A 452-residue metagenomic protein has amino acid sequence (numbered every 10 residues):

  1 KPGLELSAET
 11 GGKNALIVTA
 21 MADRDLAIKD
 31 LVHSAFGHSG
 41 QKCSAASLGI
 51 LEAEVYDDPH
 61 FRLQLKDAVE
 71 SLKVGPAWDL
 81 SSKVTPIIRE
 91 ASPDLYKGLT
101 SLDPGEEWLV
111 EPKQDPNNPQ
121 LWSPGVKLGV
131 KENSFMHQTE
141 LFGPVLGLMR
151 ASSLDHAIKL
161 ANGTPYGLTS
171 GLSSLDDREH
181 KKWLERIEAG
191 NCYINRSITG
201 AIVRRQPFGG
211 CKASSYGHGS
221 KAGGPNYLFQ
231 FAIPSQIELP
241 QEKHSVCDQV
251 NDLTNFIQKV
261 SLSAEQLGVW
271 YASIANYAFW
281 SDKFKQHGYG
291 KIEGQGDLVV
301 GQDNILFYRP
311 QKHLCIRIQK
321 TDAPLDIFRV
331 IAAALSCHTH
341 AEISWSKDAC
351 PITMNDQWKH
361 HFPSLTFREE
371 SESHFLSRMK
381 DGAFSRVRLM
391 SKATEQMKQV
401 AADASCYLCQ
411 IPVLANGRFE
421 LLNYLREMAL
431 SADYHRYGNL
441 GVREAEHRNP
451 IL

Functional and structural regions predicted by a protein language model:
K1-K131, I194, A222-G223, P234 (+9 more regions): ALDH superfamily catalytic-core signature
K1-P2, K29, F36-G37, D155 (+5 more regions): Catalytic cores of nucleotide-enabled group-transfer and carboxylate-activating enzymes in metabolic and assembly-line
A20, G147-S152, S173: A structural signal for short, well-ordered beta-strand elements
S82-K83, P119-S123, T139-V145, T164-L168: Conserved glycine-rich beta-strand-loop-beta hairpin in the small C-terminal domain of fold type I
L160, W183, A332-L335, V400: Hydrophobic/aromatic ligand-binding patch that stacks against planar heteroaromatic rings of cofactors or nucleotides
Y308-H313: A short, charged/proline- and glycine-enriched loop that marks the coil->beta-strand transition at the N-terminal
S385-S391: Periplasmic-binding protein-like
